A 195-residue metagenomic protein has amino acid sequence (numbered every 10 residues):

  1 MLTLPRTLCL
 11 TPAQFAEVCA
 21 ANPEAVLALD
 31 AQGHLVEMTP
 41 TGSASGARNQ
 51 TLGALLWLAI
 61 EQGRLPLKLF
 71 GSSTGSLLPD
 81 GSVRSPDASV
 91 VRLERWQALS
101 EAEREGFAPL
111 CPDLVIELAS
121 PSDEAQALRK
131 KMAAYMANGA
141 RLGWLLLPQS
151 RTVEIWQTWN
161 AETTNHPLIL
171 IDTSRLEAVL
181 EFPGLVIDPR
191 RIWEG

Functional and structural regions predicted by a protein language model:
M1-G195: Gly/Pro/Ser/Thr-rich low-complexity, intrinsically disordered segments predominantly at protein N-termini
